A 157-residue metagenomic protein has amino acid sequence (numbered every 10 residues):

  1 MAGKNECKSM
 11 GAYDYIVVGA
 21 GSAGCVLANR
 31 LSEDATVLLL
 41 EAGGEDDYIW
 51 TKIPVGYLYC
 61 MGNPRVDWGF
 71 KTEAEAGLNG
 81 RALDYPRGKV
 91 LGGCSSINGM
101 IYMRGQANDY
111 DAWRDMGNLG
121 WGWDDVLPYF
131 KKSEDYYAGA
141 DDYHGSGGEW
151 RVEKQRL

Functional and structural regions predicted by a protein language model:
M1-L157: N-terminal redox-cofactor-binding region of secreted/periplasmic oxidoreductases
